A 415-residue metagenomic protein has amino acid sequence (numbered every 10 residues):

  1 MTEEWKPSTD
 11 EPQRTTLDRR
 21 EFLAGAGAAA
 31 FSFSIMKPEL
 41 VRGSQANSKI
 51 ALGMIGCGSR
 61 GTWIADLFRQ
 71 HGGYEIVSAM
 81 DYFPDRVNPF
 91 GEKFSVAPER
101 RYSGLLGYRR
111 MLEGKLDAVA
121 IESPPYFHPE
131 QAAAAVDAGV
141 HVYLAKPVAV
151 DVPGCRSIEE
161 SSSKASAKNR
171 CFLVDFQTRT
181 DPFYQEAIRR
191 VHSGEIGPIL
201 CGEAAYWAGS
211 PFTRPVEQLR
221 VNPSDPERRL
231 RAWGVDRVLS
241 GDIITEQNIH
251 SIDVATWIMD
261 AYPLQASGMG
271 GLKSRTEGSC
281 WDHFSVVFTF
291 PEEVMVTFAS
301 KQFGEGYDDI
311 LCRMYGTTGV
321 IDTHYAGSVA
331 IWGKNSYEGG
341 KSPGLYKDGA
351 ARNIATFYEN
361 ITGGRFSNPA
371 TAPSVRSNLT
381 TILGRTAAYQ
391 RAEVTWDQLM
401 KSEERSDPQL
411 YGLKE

Functional and structural regions predicted by a protein language model:
D10-A30: N-terminal secretory signal peptides and thylakoid transit peptides that target proteins across membranes
A29-F94, A255: N-terminal Rossmann-like dinucleotide-binding module
G56, A167-L173, T178-G278, V286-F288 (+4 more regions): Predominantly a Rossmann-like dinucleotide-binding segment in NAD(P)-dependent oxidoreductases
Y74-I76, Y337-P343, N360-R376: Glycine- and charged-residue-rich phosphate/anionic-cofactor binding loop of Rossmann-like
R100-D117, I121: A structured beta-alpha segment of the ubiquitous adenosine-cofactor-binding alpha/beta core
D117, P129-T180, G194: Beta-strand-loop-alpha-helix segment that lines the small-molecule cofactor/substrate pocket of alpha/beta enzymes
T276, F284, T289-R352: NAD(P)-dinucleotide binding in Rossmann-like oxidoreductases
